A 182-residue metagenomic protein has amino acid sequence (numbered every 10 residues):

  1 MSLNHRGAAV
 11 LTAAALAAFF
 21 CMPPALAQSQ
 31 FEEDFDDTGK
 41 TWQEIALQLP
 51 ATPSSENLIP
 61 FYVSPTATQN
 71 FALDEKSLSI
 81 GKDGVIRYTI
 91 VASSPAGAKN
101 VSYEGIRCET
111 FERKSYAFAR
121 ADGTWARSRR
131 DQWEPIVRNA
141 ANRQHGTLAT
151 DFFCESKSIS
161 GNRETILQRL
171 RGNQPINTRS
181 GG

Functional and structural regions predicted by a protein language model:
S2-T12: Bacterial N-terminal signal peptides that target proteins for export
L11-M22: Bacterial N-terminal signal peptides
A27-Y103: N-terminal secretory signal peptides
I90-A98, C108-E109, F118-A121: Short, flexible beta-strand-to-coil junctions
S102-E112: A short, surface-exposed beta-strand/turn
T110-I136: A short, surface-exposed interaction/processing loop segment used at functional sites
A126-G182: C-terminal partner/receptor-binding element of secreted or periplasmic proteins
